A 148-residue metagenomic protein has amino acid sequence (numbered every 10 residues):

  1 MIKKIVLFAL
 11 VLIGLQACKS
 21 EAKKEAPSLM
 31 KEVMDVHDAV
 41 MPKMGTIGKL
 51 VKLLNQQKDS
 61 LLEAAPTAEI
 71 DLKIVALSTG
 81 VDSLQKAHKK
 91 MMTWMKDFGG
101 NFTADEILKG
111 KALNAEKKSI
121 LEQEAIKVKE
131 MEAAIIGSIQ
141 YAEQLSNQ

Functional and structural regions predicted by a protein language model:
M1-K4: Positively charged n-region of N-terminal signal peptides that target proteins for export
G14-A17: C-terminal motif of bacterial Sec signal peptides marking the signal peptidase cleavage site
K19-A65: Immediate post-signal-peptide N-terminus of mature secreted/exported proteins
K23-V33, E63, T67-L77, K111-L121: Alpha-helical rod/repeat scaffolding segments in eukaryotic adaptors/tethers and long-chain four-helix cytokines
P27-S28, S83, T93, A134-G137 (+1 more regions): Subset-of-secretome marker
V36, V40-M44, V51, G110-Q148: C-terminal amphipathic alpha-helix
V51-E69, F98, F102-K109, A142 (+1 more regions): Secondary-structure edge/capping motif, primarily at the C-terminal ends of alpha-helices and the immediately following
K73-E124: Long, amphipathic, charge-rich alpha-helical segments that form helical bundles/coiled-coils
